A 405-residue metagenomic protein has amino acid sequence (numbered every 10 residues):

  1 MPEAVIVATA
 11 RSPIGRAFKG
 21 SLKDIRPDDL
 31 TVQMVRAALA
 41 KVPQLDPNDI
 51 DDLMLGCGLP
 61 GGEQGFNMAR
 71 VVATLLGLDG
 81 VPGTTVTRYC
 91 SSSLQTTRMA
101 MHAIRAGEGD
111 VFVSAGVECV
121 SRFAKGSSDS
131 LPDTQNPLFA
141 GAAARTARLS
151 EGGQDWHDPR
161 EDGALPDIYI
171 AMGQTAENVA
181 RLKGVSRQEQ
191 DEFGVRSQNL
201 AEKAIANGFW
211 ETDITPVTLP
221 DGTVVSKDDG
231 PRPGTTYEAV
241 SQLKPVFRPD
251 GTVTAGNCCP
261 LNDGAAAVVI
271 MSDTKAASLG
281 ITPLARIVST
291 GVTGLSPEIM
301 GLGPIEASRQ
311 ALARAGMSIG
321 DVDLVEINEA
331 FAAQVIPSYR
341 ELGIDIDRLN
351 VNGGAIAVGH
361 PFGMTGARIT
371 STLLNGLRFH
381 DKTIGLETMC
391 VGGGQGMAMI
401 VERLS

Functional and structural regions predicted by a protein language model:
M1, F66, G116-E118, F123-K125 (+6 more regions): Conserved N-terminal phosphate-binding loop of PLP-dependent enzymes in the Aspartate aminotransferase
M1-P27, L149-D155, E238-L302, E306 (+4 more regions): Condensing-enzyme catalytic core mediating Claisen C-C bond formation in acyl metabolism
M1-V72, L76, T175-R187, A204 (+3 more regions): Conserved active-site "lid/cap" helical segment
R11-P13, D24-Q33, Q44, G152 (+3 more regions): N-terminal extracellular/periplasmic Venus flytrap/periplasmic-binding protein-like
I25, C57-F112, D167-I170, G234-P260 (+4 more regions): Conserved catalytic cysteine-centered active-site region of acyl-thioester-dependent Claisen-condensing enzymes
P47-G56, T84-R88, F112-G116, E189-R196 (+5 more regions): Beta-strand segments within the central parallel beta-sheet cores of soluble alpha/beta enzyme folds
V111-N178: Flexible glycine-/small-residue-enriched beta->alpha junction loops that bind anionic phosphate/pyrophosphate groups
